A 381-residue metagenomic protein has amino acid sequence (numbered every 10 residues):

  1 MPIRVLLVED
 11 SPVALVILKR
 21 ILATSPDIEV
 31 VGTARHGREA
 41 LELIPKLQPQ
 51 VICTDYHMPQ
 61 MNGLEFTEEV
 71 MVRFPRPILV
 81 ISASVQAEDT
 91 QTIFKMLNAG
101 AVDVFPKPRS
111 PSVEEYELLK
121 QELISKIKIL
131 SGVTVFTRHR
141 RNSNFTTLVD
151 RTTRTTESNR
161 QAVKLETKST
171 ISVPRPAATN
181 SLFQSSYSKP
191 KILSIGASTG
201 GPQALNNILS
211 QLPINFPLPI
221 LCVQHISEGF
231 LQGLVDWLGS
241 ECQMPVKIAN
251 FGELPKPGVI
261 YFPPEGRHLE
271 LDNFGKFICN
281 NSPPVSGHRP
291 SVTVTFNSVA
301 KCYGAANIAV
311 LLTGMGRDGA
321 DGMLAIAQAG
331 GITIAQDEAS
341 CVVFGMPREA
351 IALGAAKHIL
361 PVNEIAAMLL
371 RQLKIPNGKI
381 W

Functional and structural regions predicted by a protein language model:
P2-R4, P12-A23, D27, T33-E39 (+3 more regions): Conserved acid/base catalytic micro-environments in cytosolic active-site loops
E9: Conserved acidic carboxylate
